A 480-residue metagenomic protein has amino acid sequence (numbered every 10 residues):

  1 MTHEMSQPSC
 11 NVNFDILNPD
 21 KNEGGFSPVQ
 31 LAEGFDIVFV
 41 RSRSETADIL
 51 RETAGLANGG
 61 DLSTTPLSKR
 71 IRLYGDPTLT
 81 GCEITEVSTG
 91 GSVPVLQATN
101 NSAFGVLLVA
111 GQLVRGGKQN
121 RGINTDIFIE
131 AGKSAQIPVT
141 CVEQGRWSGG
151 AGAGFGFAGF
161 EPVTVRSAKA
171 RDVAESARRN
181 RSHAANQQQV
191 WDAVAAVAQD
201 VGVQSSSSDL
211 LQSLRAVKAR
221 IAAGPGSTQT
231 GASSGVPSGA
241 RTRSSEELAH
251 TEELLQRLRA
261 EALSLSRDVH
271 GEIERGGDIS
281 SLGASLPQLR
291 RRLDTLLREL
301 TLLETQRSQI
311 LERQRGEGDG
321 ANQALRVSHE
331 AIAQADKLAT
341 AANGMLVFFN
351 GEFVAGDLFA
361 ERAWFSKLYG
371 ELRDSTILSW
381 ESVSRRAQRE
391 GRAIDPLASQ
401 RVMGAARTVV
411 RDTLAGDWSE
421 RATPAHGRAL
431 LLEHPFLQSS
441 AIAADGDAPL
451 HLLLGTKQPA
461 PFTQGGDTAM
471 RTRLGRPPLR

Functional and structural regions predicted by a protein language model:
T2-G91, T140-V142, S148-G150: N-terminal, Lys/Arg-enriched amphipathic/low-complexity engagement segments that precede the first folded domain
G91, N101, E130-G132: A short, compositionally biased micro-patch
L96-F104: Asparagine-centered strand-capping/turn motif at beta-strand->loop junctions
F104-Q112: Short, hydrophobic/aromatic beta-strand segments
K118-F157: Intrinsically disordered, low-complexity Pro/Gly/Ser/Thr-rich segments with frequent PxxP/GP/PP motifs and embedded
Q144-G224, E247: Terminal connector regions
V201-P237, R241-S264, I273, G277-A406: A contiguous, surface-oriented mixed alpha/beta subdomain in the mid-to-C-terminal portion of proteins that forms
S366-R480: Extended, charge-rich intrinsically disordered regulatory tails
